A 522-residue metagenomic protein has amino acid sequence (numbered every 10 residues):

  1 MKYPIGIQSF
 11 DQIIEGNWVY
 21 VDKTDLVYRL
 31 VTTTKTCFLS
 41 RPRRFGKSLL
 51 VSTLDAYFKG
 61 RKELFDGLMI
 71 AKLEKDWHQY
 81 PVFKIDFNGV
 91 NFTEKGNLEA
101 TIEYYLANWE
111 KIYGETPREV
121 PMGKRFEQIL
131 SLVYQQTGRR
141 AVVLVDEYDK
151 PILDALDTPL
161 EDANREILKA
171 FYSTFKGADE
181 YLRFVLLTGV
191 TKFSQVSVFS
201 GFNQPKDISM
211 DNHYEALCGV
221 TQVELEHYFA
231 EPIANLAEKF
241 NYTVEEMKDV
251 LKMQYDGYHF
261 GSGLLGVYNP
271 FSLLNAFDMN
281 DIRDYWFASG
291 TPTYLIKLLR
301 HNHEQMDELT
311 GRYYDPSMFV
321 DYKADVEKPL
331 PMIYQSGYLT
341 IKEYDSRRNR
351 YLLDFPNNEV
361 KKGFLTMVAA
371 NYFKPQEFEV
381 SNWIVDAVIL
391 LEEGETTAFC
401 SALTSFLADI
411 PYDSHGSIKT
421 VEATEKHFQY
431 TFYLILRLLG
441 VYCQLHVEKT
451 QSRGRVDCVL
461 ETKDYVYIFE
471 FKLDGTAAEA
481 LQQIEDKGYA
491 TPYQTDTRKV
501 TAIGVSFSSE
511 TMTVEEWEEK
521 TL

Functional and structural regions predicted by a protein language model:
M1-A423, L439-Y442: Phosphate-binding site recognition
V133-T137, L439-K463: Active-site metal-binding core of divalent-cation-utilizing nuclease and nuclease-like domains
V142, Y465-Y467, T501: Structural motif
D162-L168, L473-A490: Mg2+/Mn2+-dependent nuclease catalytic core
F171-A178, P331-L339, T431-L438, I484-I503: Metal-dependent nuclease catalytic cores in nucleic-acid-processing enzymes, especially RNase H-like/related
E425-F428: Charge-enriched interaction surfaces
F432, V456-L473, K487: Conserved catalytic cores of phosphodiester-cleaving nucleases, focusing on short active-site segments
P492, R498-L522: Domain-level recognition of nuclease-like catalytic cores that cleave nucleotide substrates
